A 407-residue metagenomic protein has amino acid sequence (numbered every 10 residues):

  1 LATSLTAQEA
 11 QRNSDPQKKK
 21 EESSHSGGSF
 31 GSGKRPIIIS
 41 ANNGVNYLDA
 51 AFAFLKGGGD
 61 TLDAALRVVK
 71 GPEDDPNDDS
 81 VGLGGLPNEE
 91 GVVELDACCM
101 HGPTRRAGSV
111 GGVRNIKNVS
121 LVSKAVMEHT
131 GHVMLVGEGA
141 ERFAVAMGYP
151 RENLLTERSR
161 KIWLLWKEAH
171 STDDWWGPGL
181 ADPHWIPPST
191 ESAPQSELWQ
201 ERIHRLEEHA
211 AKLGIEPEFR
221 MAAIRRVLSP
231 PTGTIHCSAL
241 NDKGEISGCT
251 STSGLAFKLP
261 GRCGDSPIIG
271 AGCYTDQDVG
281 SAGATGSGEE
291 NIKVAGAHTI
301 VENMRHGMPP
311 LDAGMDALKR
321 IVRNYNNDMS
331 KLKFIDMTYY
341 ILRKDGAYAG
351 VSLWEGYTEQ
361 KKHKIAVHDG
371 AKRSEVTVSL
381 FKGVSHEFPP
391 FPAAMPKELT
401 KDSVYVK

Functional and structural regions predicted by a protein language model:
L1-N13: N-terminal export signals
R12-K407: Alpha/propeptide regions of enzymes that mature by internal proteolysis
